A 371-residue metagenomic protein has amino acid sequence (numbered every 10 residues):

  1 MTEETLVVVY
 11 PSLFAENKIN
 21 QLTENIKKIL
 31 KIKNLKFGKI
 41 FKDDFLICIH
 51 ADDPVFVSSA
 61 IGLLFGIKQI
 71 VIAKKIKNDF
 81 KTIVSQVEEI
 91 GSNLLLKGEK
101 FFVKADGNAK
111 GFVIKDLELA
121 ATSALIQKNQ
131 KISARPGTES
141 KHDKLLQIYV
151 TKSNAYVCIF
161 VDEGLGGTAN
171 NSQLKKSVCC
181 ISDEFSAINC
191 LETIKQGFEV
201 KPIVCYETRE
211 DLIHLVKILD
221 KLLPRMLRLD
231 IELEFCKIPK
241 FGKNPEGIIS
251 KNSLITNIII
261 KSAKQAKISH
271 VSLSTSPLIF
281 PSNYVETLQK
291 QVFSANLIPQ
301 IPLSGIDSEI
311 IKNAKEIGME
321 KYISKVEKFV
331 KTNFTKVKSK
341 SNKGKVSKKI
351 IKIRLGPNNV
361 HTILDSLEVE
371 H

Functional and structural regions predicted by a protein language model:
M1-E232, G242, Q265-K267, E368-H371: RNA-binding accessory domains that recognize and position tRNA/RNA substrates
A15-I19, A51-V55, I181-S186, E207-T208 (+5 more regions): Generic structural signal for short, solvent-exposed loop/turn connectors between secondary structure elements
L125, S133, V161-A169, Q173-L174 (+4 more regions): Active-site adenylate/phosphate-handling loop in enzymes that bind or generate adenylated species
